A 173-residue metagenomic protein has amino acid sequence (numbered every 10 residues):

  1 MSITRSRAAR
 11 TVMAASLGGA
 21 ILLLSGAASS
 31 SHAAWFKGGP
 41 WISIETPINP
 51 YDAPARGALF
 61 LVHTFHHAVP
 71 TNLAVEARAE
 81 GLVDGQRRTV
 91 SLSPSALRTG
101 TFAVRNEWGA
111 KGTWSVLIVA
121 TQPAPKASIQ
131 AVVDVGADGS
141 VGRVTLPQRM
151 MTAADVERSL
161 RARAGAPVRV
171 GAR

Functional and structural regions predicted by a protein language model:
S2-L17: Bacterial N-terminal signal peptides that target proteins for export
A14-G26: Bacterial N-terminal signal peptides
S29-R173: N-terminal soluble domains immediately following signal/targeting peptides that reside in extracytoplasmic
